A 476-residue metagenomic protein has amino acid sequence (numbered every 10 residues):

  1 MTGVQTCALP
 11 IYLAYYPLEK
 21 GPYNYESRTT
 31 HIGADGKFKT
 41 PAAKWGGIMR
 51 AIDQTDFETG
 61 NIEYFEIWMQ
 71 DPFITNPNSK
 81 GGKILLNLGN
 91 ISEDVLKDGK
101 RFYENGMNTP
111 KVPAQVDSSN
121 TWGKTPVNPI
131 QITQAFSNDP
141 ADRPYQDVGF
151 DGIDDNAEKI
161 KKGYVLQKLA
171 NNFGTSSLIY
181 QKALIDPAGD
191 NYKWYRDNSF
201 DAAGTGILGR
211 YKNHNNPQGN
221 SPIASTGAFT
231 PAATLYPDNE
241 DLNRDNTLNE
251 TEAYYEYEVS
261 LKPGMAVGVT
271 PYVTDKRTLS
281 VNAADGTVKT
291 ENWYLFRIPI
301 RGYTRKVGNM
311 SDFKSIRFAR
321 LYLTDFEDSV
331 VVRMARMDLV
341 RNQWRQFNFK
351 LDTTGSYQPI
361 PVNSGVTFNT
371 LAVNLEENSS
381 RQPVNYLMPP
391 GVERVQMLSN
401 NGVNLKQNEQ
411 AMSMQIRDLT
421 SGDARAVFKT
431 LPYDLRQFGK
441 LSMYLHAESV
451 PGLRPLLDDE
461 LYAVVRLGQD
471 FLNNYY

Functional and structural regions predicted by a protein language model:
T2-L9: Short, small-residue-biased leader/transition segments that mark boundaries at the very start of proteins
L13-F57, T226, P231-D285, M388 (+3 more regions): Secreted extracellular polysaccharide-interacting domains
F57-E66, T75-G82, K314, G422-A424 (+3 more regions): Extended extracellular/luminal ectodomain segments enriched in beta-structured repeat modules
I62, L86-N90, Y322-N404, E409 (+2 more regions): Exposed low-complexity, polar/acidic, P/S/T/G-rich flexible segments that act as propeptides, protease-susceptible
I62-E66, G82-I91, T133, V148-F150 (+8 more regions): Extracellular beta-strand ligand-recognition surfaces/modules
L96-F102: Outer-membrane beta-barrel and related beta-rich outer-membrane complex signature in Gram-negative bacteria
M107-V259, V366-N385: Low-complexity, serine/threonine/proline-enriched polar segments
I132, N138-R143, A157, E252-Y254 (+2 more regions): Trp-centered recognition loops
